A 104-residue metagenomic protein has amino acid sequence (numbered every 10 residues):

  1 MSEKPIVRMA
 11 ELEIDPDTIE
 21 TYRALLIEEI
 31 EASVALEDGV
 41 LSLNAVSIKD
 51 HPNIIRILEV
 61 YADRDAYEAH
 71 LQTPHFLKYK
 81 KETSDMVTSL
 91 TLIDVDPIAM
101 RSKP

Functional and structural regions predicted by a protein language model:
M1-I6, N44-N53, K80-P104: Glycine-rich beta-strand-turn "strand-cap" elements at beta-sheet edges
S2, I6-L36, L41, A45: N-terminal first-folded block
P5-E13, S42-L71, I93: Short, well-ordered beta-strand segments in beta-rich or mixed alpha/beta enzyme and ligand-binding folds
E28-L41, V60-I93: An amphipathic, aromatic/His-enriched active-site/gating alpha helix that lines ligand/cofactor pockets
